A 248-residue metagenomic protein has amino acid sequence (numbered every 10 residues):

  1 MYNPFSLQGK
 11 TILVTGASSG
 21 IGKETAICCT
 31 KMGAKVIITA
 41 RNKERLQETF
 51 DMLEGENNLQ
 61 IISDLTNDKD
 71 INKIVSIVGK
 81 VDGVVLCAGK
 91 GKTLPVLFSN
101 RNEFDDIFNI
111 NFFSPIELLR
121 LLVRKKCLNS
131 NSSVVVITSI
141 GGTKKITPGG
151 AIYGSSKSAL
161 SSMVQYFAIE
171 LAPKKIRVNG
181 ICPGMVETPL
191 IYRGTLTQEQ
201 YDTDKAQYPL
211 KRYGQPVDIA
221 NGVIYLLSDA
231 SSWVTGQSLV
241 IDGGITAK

Functional and structural regions predicted by a protein language model:
S18-S19: Conserved glycine-rich cofactor-binding loop
P95-V96, N100-F108, Q200, D204: Substrate-binding pocket helix/loop in short-chain dehydrogenase/reductase
L119, S156: Active-site helix of classical SDR
R124, I169-E170, S232: Alpha-helical segment proximal to the catalytic Tyr-Lys
S139: Residue(s) in the substrate-gating loop at a strand-loop-helix junction that position the organic substrate next
A172, R177, V234-G236: Short, small/polar-rich loop/turn modules that mediate ligand/substrate recognition or access, typified
R212-I241, T246: C-terminal substrate-recognition "lid" of short-chain dehydrogenase/reductases
